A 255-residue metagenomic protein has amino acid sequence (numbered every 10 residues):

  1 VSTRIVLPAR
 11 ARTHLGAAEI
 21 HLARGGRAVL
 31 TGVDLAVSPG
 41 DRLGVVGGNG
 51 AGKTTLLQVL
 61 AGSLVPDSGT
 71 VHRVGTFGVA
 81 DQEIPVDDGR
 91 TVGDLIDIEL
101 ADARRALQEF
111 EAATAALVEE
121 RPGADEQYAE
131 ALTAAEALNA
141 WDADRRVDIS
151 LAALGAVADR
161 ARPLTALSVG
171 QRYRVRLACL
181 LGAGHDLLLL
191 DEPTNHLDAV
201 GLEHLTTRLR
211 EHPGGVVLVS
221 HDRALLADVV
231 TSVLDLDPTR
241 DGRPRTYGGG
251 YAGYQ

Functional and structural regions predicted by a protein language model:
V1-Q255: ABC ATP-binding cassette signature C-motif
